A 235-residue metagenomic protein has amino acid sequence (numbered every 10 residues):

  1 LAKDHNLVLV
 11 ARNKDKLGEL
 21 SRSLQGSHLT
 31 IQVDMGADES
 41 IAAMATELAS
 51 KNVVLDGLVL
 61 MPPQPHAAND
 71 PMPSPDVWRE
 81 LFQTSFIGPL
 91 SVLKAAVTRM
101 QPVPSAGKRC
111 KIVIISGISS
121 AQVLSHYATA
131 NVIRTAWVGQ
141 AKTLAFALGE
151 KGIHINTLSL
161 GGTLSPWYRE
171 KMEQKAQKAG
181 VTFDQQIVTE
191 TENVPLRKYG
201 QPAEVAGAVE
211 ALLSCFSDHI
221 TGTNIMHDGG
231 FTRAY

Functional and structural regions predicted by a protein language model:
L24-E39: Rossmann-fold cofactor-recognition segment
P63-E80, T98, P102-K108, H126: Conserved mid-core segment of classical short-chain dehydrogenase/reductases
Q64, S74-L93, V113, A130 (+1 more regions): Catalytic Tyr-X3-Lys loop
T98, F146-A147, D218: Alpha-helical segment proximal to the catalytic Tyr-Lys
S105-E150, G161-L164: Catalytic loop of short-chain dehydrogenase/reductase
G149, H154, I220-G222: Short, small/polar-rich loop/turn modules that mediate ligand/substrate recognition or access, typified
T182, V194-V205: A conserved structural motif in NAD(P)-dependent oxidoreductases
E210, C215-F216, T221-Y235: Short C-terminal tail/terminal secondary-structure segment of NAD(P)H-dependent dehydrogenase/reductase domains
